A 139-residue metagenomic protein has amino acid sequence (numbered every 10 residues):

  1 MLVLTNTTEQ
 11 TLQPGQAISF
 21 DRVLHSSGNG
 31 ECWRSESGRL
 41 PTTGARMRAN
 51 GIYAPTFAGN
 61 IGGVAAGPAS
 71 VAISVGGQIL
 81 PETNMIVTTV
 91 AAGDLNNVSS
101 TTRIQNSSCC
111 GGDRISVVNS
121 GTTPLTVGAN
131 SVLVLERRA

Functional and structural regions predicted by a protein language model:
M1-R48, I52-A139: Extracellular jelly-roll beta-sandwich "head" domains, especially the C-terminal globular C1q domain
